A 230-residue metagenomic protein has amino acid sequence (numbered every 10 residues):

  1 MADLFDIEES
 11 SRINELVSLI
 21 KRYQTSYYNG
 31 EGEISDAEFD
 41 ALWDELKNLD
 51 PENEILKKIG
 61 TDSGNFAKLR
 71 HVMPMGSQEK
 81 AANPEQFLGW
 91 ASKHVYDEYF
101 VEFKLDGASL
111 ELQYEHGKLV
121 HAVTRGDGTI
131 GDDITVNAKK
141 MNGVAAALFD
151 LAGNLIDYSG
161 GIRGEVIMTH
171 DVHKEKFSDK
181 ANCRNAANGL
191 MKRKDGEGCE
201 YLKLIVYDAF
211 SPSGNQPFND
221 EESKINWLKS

Functional and structural regions predicted by a protein language model:
M1-G153, N185-N188: Phosphate/adenylate-binding "loop-and-lid" substructures adjacent to NTP/NAD/dNTP-binding pockets in NTP-dependent
K21, L46, E111, E115-S230: N-terminal cationic and glycine-rich segments that engage phosphates or anionic surfaces
